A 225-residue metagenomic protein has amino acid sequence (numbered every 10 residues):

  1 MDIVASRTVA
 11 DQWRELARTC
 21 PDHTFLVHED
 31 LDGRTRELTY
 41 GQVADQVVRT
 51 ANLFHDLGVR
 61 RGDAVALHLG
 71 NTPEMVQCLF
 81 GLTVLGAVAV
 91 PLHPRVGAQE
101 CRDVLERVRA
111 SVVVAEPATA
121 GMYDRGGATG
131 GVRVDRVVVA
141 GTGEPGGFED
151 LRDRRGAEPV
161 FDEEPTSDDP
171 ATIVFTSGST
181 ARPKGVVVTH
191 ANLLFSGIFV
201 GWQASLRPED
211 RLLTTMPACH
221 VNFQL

Functional and structural regions predicted by a protein language model:
V4-V27, D45: A short N-terminal helical cap/helix-turn-helix that marks the beginning of AMP-binding/adenylate-forming
P21-T24, G156-F175, A181-R182, S205-R211: Conserved pre-ATP/AMP-binding loop-to-beta segment of ANL
D22, L26-T72, V76-F80, G97-R102 (+1 more regions): Conserved AMP-binding/adenylate-forming core of the ANL superfamily
D30-D32, R36, A120-S167: ANL superfamily adenylate-forming
E37-G41, A171-F195: Conserved AMP-binding A3 loop
L67, A204-L225: Conserved AMP-binding loop of ANL adenylate-forming enzymes
F80-L85, R107, H220: Short hydrophobic alpha-helices that are characteristic scaffold elements of the AMP-binding
P94-G126, S196-L213: Conserved ATP-dependent adenylate/AMP-binding module captured primarily in the ANL superfamily
